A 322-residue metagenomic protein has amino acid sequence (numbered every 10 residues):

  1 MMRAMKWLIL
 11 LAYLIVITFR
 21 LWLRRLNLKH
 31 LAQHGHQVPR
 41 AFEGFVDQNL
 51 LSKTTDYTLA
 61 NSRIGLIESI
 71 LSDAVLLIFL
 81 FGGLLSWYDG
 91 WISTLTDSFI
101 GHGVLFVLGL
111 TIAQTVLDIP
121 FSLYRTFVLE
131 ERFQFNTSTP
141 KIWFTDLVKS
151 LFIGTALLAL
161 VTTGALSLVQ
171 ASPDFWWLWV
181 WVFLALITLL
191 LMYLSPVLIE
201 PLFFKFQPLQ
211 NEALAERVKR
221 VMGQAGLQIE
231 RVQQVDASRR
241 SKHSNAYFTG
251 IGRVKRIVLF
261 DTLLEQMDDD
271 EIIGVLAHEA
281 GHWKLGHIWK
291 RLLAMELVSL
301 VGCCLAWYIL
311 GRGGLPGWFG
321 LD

Functional and structural regions predicted by a protein language model:
R3-D322: Polar-ligand-bearing catalytic/cofactor-coordination segments of membrane-embedded or membrane-tethered inner-membrane
